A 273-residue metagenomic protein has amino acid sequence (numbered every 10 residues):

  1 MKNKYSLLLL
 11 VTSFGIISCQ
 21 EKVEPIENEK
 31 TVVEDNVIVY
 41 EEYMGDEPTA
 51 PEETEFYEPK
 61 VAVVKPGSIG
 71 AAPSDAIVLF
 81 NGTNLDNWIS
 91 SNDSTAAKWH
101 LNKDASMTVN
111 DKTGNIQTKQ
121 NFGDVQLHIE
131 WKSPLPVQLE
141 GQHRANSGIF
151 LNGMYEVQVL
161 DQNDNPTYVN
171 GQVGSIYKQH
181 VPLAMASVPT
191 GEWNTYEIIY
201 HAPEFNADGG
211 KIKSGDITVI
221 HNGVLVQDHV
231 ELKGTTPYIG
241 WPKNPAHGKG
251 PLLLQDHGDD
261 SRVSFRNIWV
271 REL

Functional and structural regions predicted by a protein language model:
M1-E27: Bacterial Sec-dependent N-terminal signal peptides
C19-L273: Carbohydrate-interacting regions of secretory-pathway proteins
